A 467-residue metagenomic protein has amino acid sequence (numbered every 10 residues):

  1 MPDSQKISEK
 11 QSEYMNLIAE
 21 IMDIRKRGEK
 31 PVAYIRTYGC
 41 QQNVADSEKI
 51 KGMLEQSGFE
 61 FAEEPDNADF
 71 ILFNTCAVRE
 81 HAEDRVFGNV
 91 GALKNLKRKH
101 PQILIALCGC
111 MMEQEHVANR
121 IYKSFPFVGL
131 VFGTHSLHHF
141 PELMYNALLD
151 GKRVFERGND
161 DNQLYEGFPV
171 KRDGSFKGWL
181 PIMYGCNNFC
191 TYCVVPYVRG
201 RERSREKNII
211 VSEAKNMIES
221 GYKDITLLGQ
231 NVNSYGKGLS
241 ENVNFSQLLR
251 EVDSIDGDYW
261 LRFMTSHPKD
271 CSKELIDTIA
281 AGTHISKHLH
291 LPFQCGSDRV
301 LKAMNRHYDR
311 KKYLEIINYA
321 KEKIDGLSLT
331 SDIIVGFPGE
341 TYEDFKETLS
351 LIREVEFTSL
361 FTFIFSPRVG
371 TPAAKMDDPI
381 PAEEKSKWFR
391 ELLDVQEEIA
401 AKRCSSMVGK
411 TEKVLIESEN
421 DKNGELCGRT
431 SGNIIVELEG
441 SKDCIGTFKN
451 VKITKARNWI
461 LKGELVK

Functional and structural regions predicted by a protein language model:
M1-Y235, E274, L289, K311-E322 (+3 more regions): Proteins enriched for Cys/Gly/acidic motifs involved in redox and nucleic-acid/cofactor modification
P2, K375-K467: Terminal RNA-binding accessory module
C40, G236-G257, M304, P367-E398: Radical SAM enzyme [4Fe-4S]-AdoMet core and its adjacent flexible, acidic and glycine-rich loops/tails across
A82-D84, R201-E206, G236-N242, A303-R306 (+3 more regions): Short, solvent-exposed loop/turn segments at secondary-structure boundaries
Q102-L107, H116, E219-Y342, R353: Conserved SAM/AdoMet-binding glycine-rich loop
V170-R172, D277-A281, F293, C404-S406 (+2 more regions): Replace "in large, NTP-powered and nucleic-acid-processing enzymes" with "in large, NTP-powered factors and other
D173-F176, C186-N188, I285, C295 (+5 more regions): Short flexible coil/turn linkers enriched for glycine and charged/polar residues that connect secondary-structure
C190, I210, L227, F263 (+7 more regions): Conserved, mostly hydrophobic/aromatic
